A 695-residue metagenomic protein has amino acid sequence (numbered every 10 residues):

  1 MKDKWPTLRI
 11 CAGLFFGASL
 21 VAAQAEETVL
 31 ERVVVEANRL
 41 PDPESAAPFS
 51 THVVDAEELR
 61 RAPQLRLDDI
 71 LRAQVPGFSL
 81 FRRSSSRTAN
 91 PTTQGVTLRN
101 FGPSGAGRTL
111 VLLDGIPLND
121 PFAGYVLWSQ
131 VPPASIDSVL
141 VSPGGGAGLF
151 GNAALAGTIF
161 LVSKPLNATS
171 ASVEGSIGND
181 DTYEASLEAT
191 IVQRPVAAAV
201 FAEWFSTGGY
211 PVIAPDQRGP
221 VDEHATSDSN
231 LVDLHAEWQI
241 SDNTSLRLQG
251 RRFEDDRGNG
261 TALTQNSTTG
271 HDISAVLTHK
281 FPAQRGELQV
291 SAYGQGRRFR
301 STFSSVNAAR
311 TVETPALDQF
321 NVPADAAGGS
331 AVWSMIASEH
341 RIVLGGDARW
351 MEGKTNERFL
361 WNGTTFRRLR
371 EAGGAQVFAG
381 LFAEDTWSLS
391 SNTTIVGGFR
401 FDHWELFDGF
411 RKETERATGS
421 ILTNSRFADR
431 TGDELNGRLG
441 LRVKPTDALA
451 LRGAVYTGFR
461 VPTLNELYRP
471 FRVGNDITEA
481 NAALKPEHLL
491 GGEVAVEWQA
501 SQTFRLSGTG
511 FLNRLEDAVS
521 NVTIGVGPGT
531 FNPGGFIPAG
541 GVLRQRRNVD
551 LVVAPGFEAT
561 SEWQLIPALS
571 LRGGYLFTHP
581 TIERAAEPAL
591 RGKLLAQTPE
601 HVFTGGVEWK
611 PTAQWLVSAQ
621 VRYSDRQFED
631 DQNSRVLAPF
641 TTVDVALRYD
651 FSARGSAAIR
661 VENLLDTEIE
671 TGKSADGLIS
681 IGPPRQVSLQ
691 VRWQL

Functional and structural regions predicted by a protein language model:
L67-I70, Q74, Q94-N100, L112-D114 (+3 more regions): N-terminal periplasmic accessory domains that precede and gate Gram-negative outer-membrane beta-barrel machines
I116-P143, H224: Short acidic/polar hinge/loop motifs at secondary-structure boundaries that mediate gating or recognition
A147-G148, F160, N167-S176, E188-T268: Periplasmic-side early beta-strands and strand-to-turn transitions of outer-membrane beta-barrels
T207-I213, E223-S229, N243-L288, G296-A324 (+3 more regions): Flexible loop and strand-edge segments within Gram-negative outer membrane beta-barrel domains
A225, D233, F320-W333, R370 (+8 more regions): Outer membrane beta-barrel strand-and-loop segments of large Gram-negative receptors, especially TonB-dependent
S241, Y293, E339-V343, D347 (+3 more regions): Structural signature of Gram-negative outer-membrane beta-barrels, strongest in the C-terminal barrel of TonB-dependent
E254, R298-R300, E352-W361, E405-G419 (+6 more regions): Surface-exposed extracellular loop regions of Gram-negative outer-membrane beta-barrel proteins, predominantly
S388-S391, I395, H403, S507 (+3 more regions): Gram-negative outer-membrane beta-barrel transporters
